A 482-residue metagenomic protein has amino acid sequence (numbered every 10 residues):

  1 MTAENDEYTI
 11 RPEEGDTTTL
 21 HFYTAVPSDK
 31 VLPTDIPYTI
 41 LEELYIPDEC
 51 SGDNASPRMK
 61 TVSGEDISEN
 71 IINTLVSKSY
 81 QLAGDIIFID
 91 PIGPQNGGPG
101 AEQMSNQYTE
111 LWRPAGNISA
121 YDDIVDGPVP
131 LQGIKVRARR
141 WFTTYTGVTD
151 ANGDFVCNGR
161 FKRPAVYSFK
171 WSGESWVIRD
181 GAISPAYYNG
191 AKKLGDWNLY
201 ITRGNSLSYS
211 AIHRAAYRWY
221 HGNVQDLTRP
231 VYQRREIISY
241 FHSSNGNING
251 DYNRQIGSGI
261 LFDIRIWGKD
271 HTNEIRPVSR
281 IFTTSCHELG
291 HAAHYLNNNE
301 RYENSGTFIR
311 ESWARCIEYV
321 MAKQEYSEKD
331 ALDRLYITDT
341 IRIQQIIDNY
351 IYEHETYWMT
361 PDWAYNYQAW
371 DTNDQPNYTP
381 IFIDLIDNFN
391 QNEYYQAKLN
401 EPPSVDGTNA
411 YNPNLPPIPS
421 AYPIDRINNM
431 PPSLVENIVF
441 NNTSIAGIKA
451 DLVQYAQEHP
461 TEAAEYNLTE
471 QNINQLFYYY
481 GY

Functional and structural regions predicted by a protein language model:
R113-F142: Short, ordered, surface-exposed loop/turn motifs in non-cytosolic proteins
P130, V156-A165: Short Pro-Gly-centered beta-turn/loop motif in secreted/extracellular proteins
R140-V156: Short, acidic Ser/Thr/Gly-rich low-complexity loop/linker segments typical of extracellular and cell-surface proteins
S208-K269: Auxiliary, metal-adjacent structural segments of Zn-dependent hydrolase domains
W267-S285, R301-S305: Short pre-active-site segment immediately N-terminal to the catalytic Zn-binding motif
T283-N299, E311-R315, Y319: Active-site recognition of the HExxH zinc-binding catalytic motif
N304-A369: Post-HExxH zinc-binding segment in Zn-dependent metallohydrolases
T360-Y482: Pan-zinc metallopeptidase signature
